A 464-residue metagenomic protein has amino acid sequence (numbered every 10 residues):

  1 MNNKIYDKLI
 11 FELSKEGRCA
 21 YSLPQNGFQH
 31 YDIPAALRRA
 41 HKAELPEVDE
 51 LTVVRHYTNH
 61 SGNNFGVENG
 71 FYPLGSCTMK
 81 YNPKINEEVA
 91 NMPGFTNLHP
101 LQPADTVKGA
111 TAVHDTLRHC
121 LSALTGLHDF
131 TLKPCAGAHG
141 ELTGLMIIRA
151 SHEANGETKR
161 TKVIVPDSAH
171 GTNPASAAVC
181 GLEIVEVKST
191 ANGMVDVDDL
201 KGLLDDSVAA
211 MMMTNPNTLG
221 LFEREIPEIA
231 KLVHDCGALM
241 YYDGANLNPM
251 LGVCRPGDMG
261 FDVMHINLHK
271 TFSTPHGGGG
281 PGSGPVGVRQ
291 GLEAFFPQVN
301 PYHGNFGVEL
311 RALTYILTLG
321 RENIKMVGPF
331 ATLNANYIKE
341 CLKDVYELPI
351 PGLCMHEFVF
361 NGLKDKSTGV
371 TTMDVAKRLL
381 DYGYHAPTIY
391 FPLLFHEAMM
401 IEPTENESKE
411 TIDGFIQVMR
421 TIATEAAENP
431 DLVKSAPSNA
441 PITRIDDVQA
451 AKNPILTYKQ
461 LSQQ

Functional and structural regions predicted by a protein language model:
M1-H128, C254, E309, I316-Q464: Non-catalytic terminal extensions of PLP-dependent enzymes
F65-N86, K133-G144, F272-G287, N305-V308 (+1 more regions): Conserved phosphate/anionic-ligand binding catalytic regions in large, soluble enzymes, centered on
T78, A136, A169, N217 (+6 more regions): Short, flexible loop/turn elements at secondary-structure junctions
H99-Q102, L132-P134, T214, K270: Cysteine-centered functional microenvironments
G109, H139-P297, G369-V370, E397: Conserved PLP-enzyme active-site core in the AAT-like
D115-H119, T125-H128, K133-G144, I148: Long, K/E/R/D-enriched contiguous segments that form extended
T131, V185-V187, P387: General small-molecule cofactor/ligand-binding pocket signal
M211, G252-V253, N267-V327, A335-P349: Core active-site phosphate/anionic-ligand binding loop and the adjoining beta-turn-alpha structural block in enzyme
